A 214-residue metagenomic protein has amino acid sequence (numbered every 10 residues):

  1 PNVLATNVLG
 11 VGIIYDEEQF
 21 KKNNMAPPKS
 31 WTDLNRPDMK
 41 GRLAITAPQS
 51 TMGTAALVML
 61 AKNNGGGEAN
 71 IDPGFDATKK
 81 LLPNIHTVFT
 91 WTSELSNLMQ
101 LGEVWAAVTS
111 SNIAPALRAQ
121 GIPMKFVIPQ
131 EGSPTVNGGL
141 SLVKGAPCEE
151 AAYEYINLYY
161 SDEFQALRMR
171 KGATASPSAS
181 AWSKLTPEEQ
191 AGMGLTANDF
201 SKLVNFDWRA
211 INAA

Functional and structural regions predicted by a protein language model:
P1-Q100: Extracytoplasmic ligand-binding site segments that recognize negatively charged/polar headgroups
V11, Q19-K21, G41, Q49-G53 (+4 more regions): Solvent-exposed loop/turn segments at secondary-structure junctions within structured extracellular/periplasmic domains
I14-Q19, M59-N63, N137-E149, L167-R168: A bilobed periplasmic-binding-protein/Venus flytrap-type ligand-binding module shared by bacterial periplasmic
F75-L81, F89, Q120-K144: Periplasmic-binding protein-like
L95-S96, A114, A152, Q165: Short, hydrophobic alpha-helical packing/hinge segments within bilobed ligand-binding/sensory domains
Q100, W105-P123: A ligand-binding cleft/hinge motif common to bilobed small-molecule-binding domains
P134, V143-L203: Mature extracytoplasmic/periplasmic domains
N198-A214: Conserved C-terminal helix/tail region of periplasmic/extracytoplasmic solute-binding proteins
